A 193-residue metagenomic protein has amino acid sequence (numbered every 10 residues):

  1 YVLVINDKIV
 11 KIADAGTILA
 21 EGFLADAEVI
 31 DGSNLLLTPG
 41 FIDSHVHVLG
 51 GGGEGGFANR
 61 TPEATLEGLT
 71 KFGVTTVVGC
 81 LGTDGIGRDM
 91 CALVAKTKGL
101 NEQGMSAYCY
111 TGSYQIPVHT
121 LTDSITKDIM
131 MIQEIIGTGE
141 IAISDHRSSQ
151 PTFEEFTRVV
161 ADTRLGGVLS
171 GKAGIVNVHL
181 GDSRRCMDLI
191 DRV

Functional and structural regions predicted by a protein language model:
Y1-T38: Histidine-rich, glycine-flanked metal-binding segment
A13, L81, T111: Short beta-strand/turn micro-motifs composed of small residues that flank or help shape donor/cofactor-binding pockets
E28-I30, I42, V78, Y108 (+1 more regions): Hydrophobic/aromatic beta-strand patches that form the interior of the parallel beta-sheet core in alpha/beta enzyme
L35-L37, S44, G51-Y108, T122-M131 (+1 more regions): Alpha-helical scaffold segments that flank or form the walls of functional sites
P39-G51, I175-S183: Histidine-centered catalytic micro-motifs
G99-V193: Metal-coordinating catalytic core of metallo-dependent amide/deamination hydrolases
